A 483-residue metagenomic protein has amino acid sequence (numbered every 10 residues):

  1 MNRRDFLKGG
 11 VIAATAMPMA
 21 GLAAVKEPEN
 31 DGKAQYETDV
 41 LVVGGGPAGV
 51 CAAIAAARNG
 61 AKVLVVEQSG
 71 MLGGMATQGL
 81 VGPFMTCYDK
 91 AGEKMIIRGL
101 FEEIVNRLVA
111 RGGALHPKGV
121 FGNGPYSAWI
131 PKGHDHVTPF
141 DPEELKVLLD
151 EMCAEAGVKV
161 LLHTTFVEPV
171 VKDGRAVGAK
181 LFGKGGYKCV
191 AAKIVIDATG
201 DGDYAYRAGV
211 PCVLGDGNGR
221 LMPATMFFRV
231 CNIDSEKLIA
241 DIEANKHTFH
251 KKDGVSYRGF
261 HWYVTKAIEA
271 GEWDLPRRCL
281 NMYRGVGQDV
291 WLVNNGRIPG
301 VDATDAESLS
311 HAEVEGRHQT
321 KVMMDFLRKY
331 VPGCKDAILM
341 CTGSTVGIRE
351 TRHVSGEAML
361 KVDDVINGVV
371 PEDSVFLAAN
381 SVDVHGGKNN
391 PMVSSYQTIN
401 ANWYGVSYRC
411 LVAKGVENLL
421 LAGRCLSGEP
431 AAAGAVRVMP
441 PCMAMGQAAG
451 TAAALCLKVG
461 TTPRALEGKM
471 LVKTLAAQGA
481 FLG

Functional and structural regions predicted by a protein language model:
D5-V25: N-terminal export signals
A24-Y36: A short, basic/flexible loop-to-alpha-helix module at the beginning of a structural domain
Q35-G46: Beta1/beta-strand and adjacent pyrophosphate-binding region of the FAD-binding site in flavoprotein oxidoreductases
G49: N-terminal Rossmann-fold NAD(P) dinucleotide-binding loop
A56: Aromatic pocket-lining residues of Rossmann-like dinucleotide-binding sites
A61-K62, Q68-E168, K172, M222-P223: Conserved N-terminal/central alpha/beta ligand/cofactor-binding core
L100, G119, K132, P139-F140 (+6 more regions): Flavin (FAD/FMN)-binding glycine-rich loop and adjacent Rossmann-like elements that form
